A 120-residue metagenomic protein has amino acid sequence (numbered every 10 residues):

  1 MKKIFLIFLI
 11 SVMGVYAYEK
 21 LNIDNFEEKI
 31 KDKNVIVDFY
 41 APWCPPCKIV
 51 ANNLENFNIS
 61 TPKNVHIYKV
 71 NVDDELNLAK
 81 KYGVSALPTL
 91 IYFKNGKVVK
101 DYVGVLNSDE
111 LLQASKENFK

Functional and structural regions predicted by a protein language model:
I4-M13: Sec-dependent N-terminal signal peptides
Y18-N34: A short beta-strand-turn-helix
I30-P42, I91: Short active-site neighborhood of thiol/selenol oxidoreductases, capturing the structured segment around
P46-P62: Typically the conserved alpha-helix immediately C-terminal to a functionally engaged Cys/Sec in thioredoxin-like
N64-H66, P88: Structural signature of beta-strand start/N-cap positions in the alpha/beta core of ABC transporter nucleotide-binding
V72-K81: Structural microenvironment flanking redox-active thiols in thiol-disulfide oxidoreductases
Y82-I91: Structural micro-motif
Y92-K120: Non-catalytic, surface beta->alpha helical segment in thiol-disulfide oxidoreductase systems
